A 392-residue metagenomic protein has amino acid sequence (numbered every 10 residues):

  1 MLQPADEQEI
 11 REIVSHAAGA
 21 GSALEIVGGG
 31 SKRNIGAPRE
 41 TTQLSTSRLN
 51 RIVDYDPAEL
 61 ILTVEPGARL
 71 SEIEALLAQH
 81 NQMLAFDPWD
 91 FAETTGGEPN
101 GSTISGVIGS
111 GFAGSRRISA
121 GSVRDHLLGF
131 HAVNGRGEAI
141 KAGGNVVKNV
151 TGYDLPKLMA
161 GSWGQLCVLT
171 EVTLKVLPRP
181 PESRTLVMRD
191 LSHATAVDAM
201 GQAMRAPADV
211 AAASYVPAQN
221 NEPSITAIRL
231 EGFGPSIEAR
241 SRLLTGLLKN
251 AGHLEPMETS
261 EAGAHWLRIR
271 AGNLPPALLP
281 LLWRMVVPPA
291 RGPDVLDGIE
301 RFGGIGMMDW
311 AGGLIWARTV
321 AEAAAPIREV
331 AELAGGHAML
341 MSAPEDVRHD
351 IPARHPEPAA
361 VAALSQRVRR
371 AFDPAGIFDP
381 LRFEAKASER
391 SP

Functional and structural regions predicted by a protein language model:
M1-L24, T46-E98, I108, F112-N145 (+1 more regions): N-terminal glycine-rich flavin-associated loop
M1-Q3, L62-V64, R184-R189, S224-S236 (+3 more regions): Short cationic amphipathic helices and targeting signals
A17, L77, A199-M204, A239-A251 (+2 more regions): Short amphipathic alpha-helices in soluble, non-transmembrane regions that often serve as interface/regulatory elements
E25-I26, A212-Q219, G306-W310, L340: Short beta-strand
I26-K32: Glycine-rich beta-strand-to-loop/alpha-helix junction loops that act as flexible
A37-T41, S47, T94-T95, G252-P392: Conserved glycine-rich FAD pyrophosphate-binding loop
G109, L128-L278: C-terminal substrate-binding/cap subdomain adjacent to the FAD-binding core in PCMH-type and related FAD-linked
